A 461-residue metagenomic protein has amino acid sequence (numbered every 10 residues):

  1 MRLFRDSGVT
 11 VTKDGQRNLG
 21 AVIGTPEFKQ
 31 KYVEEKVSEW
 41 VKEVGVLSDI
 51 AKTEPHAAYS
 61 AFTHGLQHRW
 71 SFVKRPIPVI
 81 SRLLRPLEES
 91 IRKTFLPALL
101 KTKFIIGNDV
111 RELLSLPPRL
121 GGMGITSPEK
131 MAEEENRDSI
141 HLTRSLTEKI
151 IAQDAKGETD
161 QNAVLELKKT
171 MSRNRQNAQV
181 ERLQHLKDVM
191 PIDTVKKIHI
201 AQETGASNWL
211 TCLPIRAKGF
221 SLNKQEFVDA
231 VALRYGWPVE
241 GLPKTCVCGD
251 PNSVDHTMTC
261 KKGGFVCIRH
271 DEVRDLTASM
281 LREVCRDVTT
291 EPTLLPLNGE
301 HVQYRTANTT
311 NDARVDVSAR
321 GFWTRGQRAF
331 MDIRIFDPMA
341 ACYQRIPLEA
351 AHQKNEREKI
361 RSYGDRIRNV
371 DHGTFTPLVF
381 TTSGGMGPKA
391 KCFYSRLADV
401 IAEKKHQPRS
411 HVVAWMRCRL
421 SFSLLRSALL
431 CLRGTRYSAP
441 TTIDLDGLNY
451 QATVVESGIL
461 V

Functional and structural regions predicted by a protein language model:
M1-V461: Nucleic-acid-interacting cores, centered on viral/eukaryotic replication and modification enzymes
